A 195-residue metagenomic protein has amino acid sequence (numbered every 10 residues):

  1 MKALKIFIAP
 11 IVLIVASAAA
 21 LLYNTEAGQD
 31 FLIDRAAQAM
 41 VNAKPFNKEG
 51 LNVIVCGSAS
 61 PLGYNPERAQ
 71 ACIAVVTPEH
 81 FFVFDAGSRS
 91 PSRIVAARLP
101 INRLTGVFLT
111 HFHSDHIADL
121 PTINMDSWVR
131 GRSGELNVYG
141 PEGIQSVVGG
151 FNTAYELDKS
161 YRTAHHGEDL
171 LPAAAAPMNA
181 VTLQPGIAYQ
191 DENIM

Functional and structural regions predicted by a protein language model:
K2-M195: Binuclear metal-dependent hydrolase catalytic cores
